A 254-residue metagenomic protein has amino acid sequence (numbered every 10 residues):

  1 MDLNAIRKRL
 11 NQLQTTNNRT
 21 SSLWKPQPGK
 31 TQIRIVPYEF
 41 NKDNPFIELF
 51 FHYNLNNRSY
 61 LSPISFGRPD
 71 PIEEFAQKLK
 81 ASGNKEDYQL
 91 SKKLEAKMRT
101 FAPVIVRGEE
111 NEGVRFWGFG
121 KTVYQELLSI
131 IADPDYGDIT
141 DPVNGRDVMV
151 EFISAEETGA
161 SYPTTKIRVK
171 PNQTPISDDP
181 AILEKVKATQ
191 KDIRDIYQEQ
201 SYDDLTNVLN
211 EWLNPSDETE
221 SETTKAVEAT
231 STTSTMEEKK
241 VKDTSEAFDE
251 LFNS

Functional and structural regions predicted by a protein language model:
M1-D135, D203: OB-fold ssDNA-binding interfaces and closely related basic DNA-contact patches used across DNA replication/repair
R7-Q14, T219-K240: Intrinsically disordered, low-complexity linkers and terminal tails enriched in Pro/Gly and often acidic or mixed-charge
P71, I105, R146-M149, D249: Residue-level recognition of well-ordered secondary-structure positions
E74, E237-S254: Short acidic, low-complexity intrinsically disordered linear motifs used for protein-protein interactions
R107-E228: Compact mixed alphabeta submodule
